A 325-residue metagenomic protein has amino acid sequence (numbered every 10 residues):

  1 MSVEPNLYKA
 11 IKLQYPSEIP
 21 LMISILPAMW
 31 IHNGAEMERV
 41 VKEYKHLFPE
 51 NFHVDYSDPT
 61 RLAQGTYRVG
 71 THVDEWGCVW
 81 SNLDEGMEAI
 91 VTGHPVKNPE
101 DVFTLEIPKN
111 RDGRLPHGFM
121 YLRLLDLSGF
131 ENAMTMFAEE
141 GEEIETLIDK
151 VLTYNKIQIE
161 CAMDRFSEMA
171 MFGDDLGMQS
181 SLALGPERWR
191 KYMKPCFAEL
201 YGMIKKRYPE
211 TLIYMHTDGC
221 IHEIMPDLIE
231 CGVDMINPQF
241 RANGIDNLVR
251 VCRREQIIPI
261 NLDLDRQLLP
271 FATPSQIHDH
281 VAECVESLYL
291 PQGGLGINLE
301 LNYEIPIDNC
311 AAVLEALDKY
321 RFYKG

Functional and structural regions predicted by a protein language model:
M1-I31, V73, K97, T104-G325: Active-site loop segments of alpha/beta catalytic cores
S24-L26, S57-P59, E75, E85: Acidic/polar N-terminal loop/beta-strand segments that form early-domain functional surfaces
A28-G65: Segments that shape or occlude catalytic/ligand-binding pockets
E36-R39, Y67-H72, Q276-H280: Short, surface-exposed amphipathic charged segments that create phosphate/polyanion-binding patches used for binding
A63-R114: A contiguous, low-structure linker/loop signature
